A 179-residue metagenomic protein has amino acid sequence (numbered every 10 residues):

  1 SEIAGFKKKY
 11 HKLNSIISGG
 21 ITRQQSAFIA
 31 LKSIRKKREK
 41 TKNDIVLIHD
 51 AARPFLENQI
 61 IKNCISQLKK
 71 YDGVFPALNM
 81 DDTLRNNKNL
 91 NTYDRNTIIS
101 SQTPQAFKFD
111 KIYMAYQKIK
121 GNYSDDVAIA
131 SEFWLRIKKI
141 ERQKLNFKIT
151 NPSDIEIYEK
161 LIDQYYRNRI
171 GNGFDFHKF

Functional and structural regions predicted by a protein language model:
E2-F6: Acidic helix N-cap motif at the loop->helix transition within catalytic regions of sugar-transfer enzymes
K9-R23: Conserved donor nucleotide-binding strand/loop of the catalytic core
I16, G73, I137-K139: Conserved beta-strand scaffold positions in the cores of enzyme catalytic domains, especially in NTP/NDP-utilizing
T22-K88, Q102: Conserved beta-loop-beta/alpha segment of the NTase-like Rossmann-fold superfamily that binds/positions NTPs
Q24, I29-I34, Y166-I170, F174-F179: RNase H-like, Mg2+-dependent phosphodiesterase core, and more generally RNA phosphate-backbone-engaging helix-loop
L90-S100: A short, charged helix-loop
I99-G171: Conserved alpha/beta core of the MobA/IspD/sugar-nucleotide pyrophosphorylase nucleotidyltransferase superfamily
